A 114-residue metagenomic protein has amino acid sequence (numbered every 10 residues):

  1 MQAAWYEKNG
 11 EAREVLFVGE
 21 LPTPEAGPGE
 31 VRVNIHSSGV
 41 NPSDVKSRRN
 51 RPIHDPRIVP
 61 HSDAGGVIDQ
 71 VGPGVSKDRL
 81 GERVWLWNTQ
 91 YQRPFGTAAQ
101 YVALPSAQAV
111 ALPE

Functional and structural regions predicted by a protein language model:
M1-A4: Short structural boundary motif marking the start of a folded domain
G10-L16, P42-S43: Short N-terminal binding/cap micro-motifs at the start of the first secondary-structure element
V15-V18, P52, G96: Residues that act as N-cap/strand-start positions at coil-to-secondary-structure junctions
E20-P22, A103, A111: Generic structural detector for well-ordered beta-strands
P22-G39, R49-R93, Q108: Glycine-rich beta-strand-centered segment in the early N-terminal region that forms part of a ligand/cofactor-binding
V45-S47, G96-T97: Conserved catalytic-core motifs of eukaryotic protein kinase domains, centered on the activation segment
Q92-S106: A structural motif shared across PLP-dependent enzymes of the aminotransferase-like
Q108-E114: Glycine/charged-rich beta-loop-alpha catalytic/anionic-binding loops adjacent to active sites
